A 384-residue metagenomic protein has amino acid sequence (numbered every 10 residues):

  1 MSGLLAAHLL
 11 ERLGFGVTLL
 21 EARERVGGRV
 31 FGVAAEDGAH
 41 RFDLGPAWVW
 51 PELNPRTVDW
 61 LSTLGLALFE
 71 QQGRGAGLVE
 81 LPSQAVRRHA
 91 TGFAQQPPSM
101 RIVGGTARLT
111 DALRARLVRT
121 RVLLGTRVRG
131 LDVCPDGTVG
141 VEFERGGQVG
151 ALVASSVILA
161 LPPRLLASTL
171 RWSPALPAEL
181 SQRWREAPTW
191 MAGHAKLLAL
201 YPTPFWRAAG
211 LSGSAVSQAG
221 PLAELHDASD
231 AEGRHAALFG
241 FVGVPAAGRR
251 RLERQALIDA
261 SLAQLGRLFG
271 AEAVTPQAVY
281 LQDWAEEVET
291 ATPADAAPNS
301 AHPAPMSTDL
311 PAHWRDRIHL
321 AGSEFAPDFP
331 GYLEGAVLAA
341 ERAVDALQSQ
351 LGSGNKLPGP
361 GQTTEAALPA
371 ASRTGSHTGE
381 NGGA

Functional and structural regions predicted by a protein language model:
L4-L5, L13, A85-A94, T138 (+4 more regions): Conserved flavin/dinucleotide-binding core of flavoenzymes
E11-D37: Glycine-rich FAD pyrophosphate-binding loop
G27, L61, L113, I158 (+7 more regions): Generic structural signal for small/hydrophobic residues in well-ordered secondary structure, especially within
G28-T57, Q72-A76, E80-S83, R87-A90: Glycine-rich active-site loop/strand segments that organize a redox cofactor
R41, R56-L78, W190, F205-L211 (+1 more regions): A short alpha-helix-loop-beta-strand transition element characteristic of N-terminal alpha/beta dinucleotide-binding
A47-N54, A94-R114, L123, E253: Short beta-strand to alpha-helix junction loop
L124-G140: A conserved short coil-to-beta-strand element within the FAD-binding core of flavoproteins
R145-A209, E272: Central helical "cap/lid" subdomain
